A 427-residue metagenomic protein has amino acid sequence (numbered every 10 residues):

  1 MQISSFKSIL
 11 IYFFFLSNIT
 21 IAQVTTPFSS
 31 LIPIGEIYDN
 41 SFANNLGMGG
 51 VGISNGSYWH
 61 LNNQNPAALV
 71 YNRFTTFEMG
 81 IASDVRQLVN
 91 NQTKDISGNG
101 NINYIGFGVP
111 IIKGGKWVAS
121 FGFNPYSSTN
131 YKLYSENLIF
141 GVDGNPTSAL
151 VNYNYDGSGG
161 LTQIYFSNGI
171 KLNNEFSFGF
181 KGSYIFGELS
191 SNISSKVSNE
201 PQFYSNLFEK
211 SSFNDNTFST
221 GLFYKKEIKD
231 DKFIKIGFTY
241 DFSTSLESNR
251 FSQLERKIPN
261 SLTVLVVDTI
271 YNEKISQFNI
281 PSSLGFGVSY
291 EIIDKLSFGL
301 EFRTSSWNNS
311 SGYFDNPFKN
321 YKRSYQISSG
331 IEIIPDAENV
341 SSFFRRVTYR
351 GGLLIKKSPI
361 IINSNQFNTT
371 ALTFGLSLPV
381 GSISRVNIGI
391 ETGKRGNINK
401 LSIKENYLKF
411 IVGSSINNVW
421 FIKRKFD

Functional and structural regions predicted by a protein language model:
M1-F28, F121, D427: Bacterial Sec-dependent N-terminal signal peptides
Q23-D427: Subset of outer-membrane beta-barrel
